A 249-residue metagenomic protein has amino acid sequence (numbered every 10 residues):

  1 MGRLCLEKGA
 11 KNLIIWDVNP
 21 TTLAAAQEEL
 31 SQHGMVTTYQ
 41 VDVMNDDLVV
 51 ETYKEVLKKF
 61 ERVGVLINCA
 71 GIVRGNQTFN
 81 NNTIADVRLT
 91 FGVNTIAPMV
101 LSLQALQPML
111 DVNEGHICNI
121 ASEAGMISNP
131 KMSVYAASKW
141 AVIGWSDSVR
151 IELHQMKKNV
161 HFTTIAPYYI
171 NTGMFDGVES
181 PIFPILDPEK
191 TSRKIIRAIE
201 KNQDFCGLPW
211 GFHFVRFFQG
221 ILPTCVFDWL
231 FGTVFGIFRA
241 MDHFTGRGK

Functional and structural regions predicted by a protein language model:
M1-I14: Canonical Rossmann dinucleotide-binding motif of NAD(H)/NADP(H)-dependent dehydrogenases/reductases, specifically
L30-D47: Rossmann-fold cofactor-recognition segment
C69-G75: Conserved NAD(P)H cofactor-binding loop of Rossmann-fold oxidoreductase domains
Q77-F79, T83-R88: Substrate-binding pocket helix/loop in short-chain dehydrogenase/reductase
S102, S138: Active-site helix of classical SDR
S122: Residue(s) in the substrate-gating loop at a strand-loop-helix junction that position the organic substrate next
E152-F212: SDR active-site lid
